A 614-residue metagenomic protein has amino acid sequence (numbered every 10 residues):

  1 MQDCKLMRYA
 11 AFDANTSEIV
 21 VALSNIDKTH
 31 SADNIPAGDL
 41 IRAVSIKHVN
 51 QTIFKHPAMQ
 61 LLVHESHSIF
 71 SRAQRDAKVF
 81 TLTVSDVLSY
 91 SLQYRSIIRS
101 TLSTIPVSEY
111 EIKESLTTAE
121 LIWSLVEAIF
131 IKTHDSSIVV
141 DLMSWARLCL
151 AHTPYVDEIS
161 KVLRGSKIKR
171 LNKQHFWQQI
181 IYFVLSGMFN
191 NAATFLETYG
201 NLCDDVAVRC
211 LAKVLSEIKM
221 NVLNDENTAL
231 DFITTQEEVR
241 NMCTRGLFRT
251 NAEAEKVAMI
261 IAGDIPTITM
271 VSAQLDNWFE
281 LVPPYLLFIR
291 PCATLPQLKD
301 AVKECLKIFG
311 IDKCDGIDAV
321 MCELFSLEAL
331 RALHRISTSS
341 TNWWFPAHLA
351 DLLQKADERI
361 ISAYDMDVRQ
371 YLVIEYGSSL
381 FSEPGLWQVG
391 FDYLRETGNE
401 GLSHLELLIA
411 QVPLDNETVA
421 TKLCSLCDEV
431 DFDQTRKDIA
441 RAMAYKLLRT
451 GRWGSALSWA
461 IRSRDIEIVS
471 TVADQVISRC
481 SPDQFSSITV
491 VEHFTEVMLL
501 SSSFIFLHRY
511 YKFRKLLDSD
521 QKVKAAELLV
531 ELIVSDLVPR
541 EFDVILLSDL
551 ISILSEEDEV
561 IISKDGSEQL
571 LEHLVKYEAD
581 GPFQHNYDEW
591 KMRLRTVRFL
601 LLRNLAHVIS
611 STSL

Functional and structural regions predicted by a protein language model:
M1-D157, D580, Q584-L614: Intrinsically disordered, low-complexity acidic/proline-rich regions of large eukaryotic scaffold proteins
L6, T29-A32, G38, S85-T117 (+8 more regions): Acidic/polar, low-complexity linker and loop regions
D27, A32-V44, V49-L61, S66-H67 (+3 more regions): Long alpha-helical scaffold regions
P57, L61, K78, L82-S85 (+18 more regions): Short helix-adjacent coil turns
A128, R164-M220, D318-L324, E328-S339 (+4 more regions): Extended amphipathic alpha-helical scaffold segments
W177, F248-M443, L447, V544-I553: Extended alpha-helical solenoid scaffold regions that build the rod-like backbones of large eukaryotic assemblies
Q178, F189, A193-T198, D204-A258 (+2 more regions): Extended, regular secondary-structure scaffolds
T198-L223, R331-K355, E396-L414, R464-F485 (+1 more regions): Short, charge-rich amphipathic alpha-helical segments embedded in non-transmembrane helical bundles/solenoids
